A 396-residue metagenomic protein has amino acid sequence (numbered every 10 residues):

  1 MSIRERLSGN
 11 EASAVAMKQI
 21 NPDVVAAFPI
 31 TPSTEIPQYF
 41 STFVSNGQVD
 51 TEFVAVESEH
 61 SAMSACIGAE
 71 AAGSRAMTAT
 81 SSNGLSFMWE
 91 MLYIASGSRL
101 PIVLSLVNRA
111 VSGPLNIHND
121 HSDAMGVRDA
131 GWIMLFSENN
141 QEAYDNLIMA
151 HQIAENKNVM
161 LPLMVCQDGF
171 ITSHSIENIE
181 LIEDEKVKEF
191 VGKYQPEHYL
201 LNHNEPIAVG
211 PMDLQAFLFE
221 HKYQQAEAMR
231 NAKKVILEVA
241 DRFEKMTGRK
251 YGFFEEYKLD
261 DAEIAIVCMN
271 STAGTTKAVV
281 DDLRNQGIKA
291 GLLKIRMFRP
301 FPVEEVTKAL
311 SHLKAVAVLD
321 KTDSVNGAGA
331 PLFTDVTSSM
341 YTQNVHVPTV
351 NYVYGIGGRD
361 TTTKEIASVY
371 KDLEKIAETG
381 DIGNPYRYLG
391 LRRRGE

Functional and structural regions predicted by a protein language model:
M1-G126, G131-W132, I148, G390-G395: Thiamine diphosphate
S8-S13, D241-I264, K277: Glycine-/acidic-rich phosphate or pyrophosphate-binding loops and their flanking alpha/beta elements
S41-N46, A278-L292, Y341-T342: Short helix-loop-beta junction
A79-T80, V103-V107, F136-S137, M164-D168 (+2 more regions): Short beta-strand segments
H118-P162, C166-G169, V345-R359: Conserved thiamine diphosphate
P162-E255: Conformationally flexible catalytic loops at phosphate/diphosphate-handling active centers
L259-I288, F301-K308: Redox- and metal-dependent alpha/beta enzyme cores, enriched for Fe-S-associated oxidoreductases and cofactor-handling
D320-E396: Peripheral docking tails and interdomain loops at the edges of cofactor- or intermediate-handling domains
